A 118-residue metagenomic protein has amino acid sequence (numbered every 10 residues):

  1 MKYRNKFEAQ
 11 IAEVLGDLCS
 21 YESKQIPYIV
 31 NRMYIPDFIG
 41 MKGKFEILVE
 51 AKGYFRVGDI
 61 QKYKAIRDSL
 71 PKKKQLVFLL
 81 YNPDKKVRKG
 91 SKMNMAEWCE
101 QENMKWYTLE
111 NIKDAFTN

Functional and structural regions predicted by a protein language model:
M1-R4, Q10-F45, A51-I60, F116: Active-site metal-binding core of divalent-cation-utilizing nuclease and nuclease-like domains
I11, K62-S69, N94-W98: A general structural detector for well-ordered alpha-helical segments in enzyme core domains, enriched
D17, D68-K72, Q101: Secondary-structure boundary motif
L18-S20, Q75-V77, N103-T108: Conserved beta-strand segments of alpha/beta enzyme cores
F45-L48, V77-L79: GST-like domain detector, emphasizing the conserved glutathione-binding G-site in the N-terminal thioredoxin-like
G53-K86: Mid-chain, well-packed structural core segment of small domains
D84-N118: Domain-level recognition of nuclease-like catalytic cores that cleave nucleotide substrates
